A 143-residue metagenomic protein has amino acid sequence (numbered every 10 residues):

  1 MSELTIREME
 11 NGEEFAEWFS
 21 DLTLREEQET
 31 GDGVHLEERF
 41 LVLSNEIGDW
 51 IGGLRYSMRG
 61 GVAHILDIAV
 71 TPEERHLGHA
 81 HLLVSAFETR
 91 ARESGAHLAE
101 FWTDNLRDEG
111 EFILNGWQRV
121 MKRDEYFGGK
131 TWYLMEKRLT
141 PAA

Functional and structural regions predicted by a protein language model:
S2-L66, T71, K122-E125: Acetyl-CoA-dependent GNAT
H64, G95-H97, G116: Short loop/turn motifs at secondary-structure junctions
H76-T89, L114: Conserved acetyl-CoA-binding loop-helix of GNAT-fold acetyltransferases
A80, V84, N105-D108, E125-T131: Short glycine/proline-centered loop/turn elements that form peptide/ligand docking sites
A91-D104: Conserved GNAT acetyl-CoA-binding A-motif
E100-W102, Q118-L134: Conserved catalytic-core motifs of GNAT/GCN5-like acyltransferases
